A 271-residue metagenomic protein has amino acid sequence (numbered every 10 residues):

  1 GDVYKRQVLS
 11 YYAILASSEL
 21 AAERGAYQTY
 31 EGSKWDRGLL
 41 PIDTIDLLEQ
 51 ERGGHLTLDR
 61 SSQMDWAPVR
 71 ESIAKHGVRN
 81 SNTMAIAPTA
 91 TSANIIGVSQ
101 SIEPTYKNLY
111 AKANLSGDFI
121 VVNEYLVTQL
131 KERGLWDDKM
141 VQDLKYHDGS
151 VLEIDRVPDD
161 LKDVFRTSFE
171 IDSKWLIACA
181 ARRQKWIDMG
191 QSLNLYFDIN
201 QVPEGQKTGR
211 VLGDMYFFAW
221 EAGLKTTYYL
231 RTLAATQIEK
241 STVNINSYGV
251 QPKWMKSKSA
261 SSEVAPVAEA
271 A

Functional and structural regions predicted by a protein language model:
V3-Y4: Short, small-residue-biased leader/transition segments that mark boundaries at the very start of proteins
S18-E71: Short glycine-cluster motifs
A22, A26, D43, D59-Q63 (+3 more regions): Catalytic alpha/beta core of large soluble enzyme barrels
